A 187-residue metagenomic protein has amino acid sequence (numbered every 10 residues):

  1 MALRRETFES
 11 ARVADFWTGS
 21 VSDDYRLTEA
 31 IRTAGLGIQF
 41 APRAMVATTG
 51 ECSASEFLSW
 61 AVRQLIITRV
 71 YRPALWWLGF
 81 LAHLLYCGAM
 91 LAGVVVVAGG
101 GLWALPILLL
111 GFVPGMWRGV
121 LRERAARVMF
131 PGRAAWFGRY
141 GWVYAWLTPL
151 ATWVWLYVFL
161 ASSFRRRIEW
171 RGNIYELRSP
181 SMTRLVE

Functional and structural regions predicted by a protein language model:
A2-R4: Conserved beta strand-loop-helix elements of the APE1-like EEP
E6-E9, A14-W76: Catalytic donor/gating beta->alpha subdomain of glycosyltransferases that bind UDP-sugars
R32-T33, S55-R69, V143-L150, V154-A161 (+2 more regions): Membrane-interacting alpha-helical segments
A74-L84: Select subsegments of transmembrane alpha-helices in polytopic membrane proteins, especially boundary-proximal
A82-R167: Membrane-embedded multi-pass helical conduit in multi-pass membrane proteins, especially envelope-biosynthetic
P114, R118, I174, S181: A broadly conserved detector of short glycine/acidic/proline-rich loop/turn motifs that flank catalytic sites and bind
M182-E187: Short, surface-exposed, low-complexity cationic segments
